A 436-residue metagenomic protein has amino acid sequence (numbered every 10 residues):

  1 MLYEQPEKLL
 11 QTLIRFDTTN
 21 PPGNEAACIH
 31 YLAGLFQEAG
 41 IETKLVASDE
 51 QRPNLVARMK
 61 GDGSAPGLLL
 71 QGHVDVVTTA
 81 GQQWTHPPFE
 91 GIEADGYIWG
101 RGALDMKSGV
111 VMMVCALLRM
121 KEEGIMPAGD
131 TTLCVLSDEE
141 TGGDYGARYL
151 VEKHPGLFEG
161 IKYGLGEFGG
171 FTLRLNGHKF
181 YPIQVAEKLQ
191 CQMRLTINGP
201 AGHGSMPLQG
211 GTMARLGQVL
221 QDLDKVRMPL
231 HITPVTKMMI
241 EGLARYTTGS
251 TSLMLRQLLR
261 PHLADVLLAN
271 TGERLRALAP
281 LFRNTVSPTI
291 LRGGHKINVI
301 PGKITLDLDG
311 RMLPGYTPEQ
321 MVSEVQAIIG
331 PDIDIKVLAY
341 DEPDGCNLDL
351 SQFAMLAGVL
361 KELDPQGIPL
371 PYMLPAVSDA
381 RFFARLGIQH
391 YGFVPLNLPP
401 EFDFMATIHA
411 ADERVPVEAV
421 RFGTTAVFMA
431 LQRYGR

Functional and structural regions predicted by a protein language model:
M1-R101, E122-A128: Acidic/His- and Gly-rich active-site-bordering loop/insert found across diverse amide/peptide-bond hydrolases
S64-A65, V77, T172-L175, P229-N298 (+5 more regions): An extended, acidic, His-containing surface patch that forms the Zn2+-binding/catalytic region of metallohydrolases
G81-W84, I125-M126, Q184-Q190, P280 (+1 more regions): Short glycine/proline-enriched loop/turn "hinge" motifs that connect secondary-structure elements and lie
A94-L104, P369-L370, A411: Short pre-catalytic strand/loop immediately N-terminal to key active-site residues, enriched for Gly-Thr
I98, L104-P182: Acidic/histidine-rich catalytic neighborhood of metal-dependent amide-processing enzymes
R148-L150, P200, S205-L230: A short core secondary-structure module
F168-G170, Y181-Q192, N397-A406: Flexible glycine/proline-rich, aromatic-decorated loop/lid segments
